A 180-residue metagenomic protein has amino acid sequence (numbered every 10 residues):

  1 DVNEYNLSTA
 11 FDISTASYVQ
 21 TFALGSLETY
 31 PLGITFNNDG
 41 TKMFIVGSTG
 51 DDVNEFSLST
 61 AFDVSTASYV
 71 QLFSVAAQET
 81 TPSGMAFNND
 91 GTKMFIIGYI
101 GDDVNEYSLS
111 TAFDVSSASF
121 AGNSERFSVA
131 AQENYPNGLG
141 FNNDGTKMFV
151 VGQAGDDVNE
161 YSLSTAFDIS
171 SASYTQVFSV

Functional and structural regions predicted by a protein language model:
V2, D51-N54, D102-N105, D156-N159: Structural signal for beta-propeller blades
Y5-S14, E55-S65, E106-A118, E160-S171: Short loop/turn segments immediately following beta-strands, especially the blade-tip and inter-blade linker loops
F22-L27, F73-Q78, F127-Q132, S179-V180: Surface loop/turn motifs at the tips and blade-to-blade linkers of beta-strand repeat domains
Y30, T81, Y135: Beta-rich catalytic cores
F36-D39, F87-D90, N143-D144: Residue-level detector of Asp-centered blade-edge/turn motifs that repeat once per structural unit in beta-propeller
S48, Y99, Q153: Short loop/turn segments immediately following the C-termini of beta-strands
